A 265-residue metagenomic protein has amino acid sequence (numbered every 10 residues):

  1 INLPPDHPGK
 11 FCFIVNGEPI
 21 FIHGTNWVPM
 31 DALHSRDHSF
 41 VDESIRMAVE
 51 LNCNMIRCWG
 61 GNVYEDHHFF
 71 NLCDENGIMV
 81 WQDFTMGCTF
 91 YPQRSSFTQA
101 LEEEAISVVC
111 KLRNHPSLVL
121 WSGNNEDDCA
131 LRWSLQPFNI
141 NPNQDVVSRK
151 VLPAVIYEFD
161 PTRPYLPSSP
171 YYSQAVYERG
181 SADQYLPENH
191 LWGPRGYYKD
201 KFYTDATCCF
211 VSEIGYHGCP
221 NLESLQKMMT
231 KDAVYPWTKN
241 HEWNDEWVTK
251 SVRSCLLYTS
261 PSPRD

Functional and structural regions predicted by a protein language model:
I1-I56, E75, D183: Secreted/periplasmic carbohydrate-active enzymes, especially glycoside hydrolases
I20, W27, V63, G218 (+1 more regions): Short, flexible micro-motifs
A48, L152-I156, Y258: Hydrophobic, Leu/Ile/Phe/Ala-enriched alpha-helical segments that form helix-helix packing faces
M55-E75, M79-K250: Substrate-binding/catalytic cleft of secreted carbohydrate-active enzymes, primarily glycoside hydrolases
T249-L257: A structural motif shared across PLP-dependent enzymes of the aminotransferase-like
Y258-D265: Conserved small/polar residues in nucleotide/adenosyl-binding loops
